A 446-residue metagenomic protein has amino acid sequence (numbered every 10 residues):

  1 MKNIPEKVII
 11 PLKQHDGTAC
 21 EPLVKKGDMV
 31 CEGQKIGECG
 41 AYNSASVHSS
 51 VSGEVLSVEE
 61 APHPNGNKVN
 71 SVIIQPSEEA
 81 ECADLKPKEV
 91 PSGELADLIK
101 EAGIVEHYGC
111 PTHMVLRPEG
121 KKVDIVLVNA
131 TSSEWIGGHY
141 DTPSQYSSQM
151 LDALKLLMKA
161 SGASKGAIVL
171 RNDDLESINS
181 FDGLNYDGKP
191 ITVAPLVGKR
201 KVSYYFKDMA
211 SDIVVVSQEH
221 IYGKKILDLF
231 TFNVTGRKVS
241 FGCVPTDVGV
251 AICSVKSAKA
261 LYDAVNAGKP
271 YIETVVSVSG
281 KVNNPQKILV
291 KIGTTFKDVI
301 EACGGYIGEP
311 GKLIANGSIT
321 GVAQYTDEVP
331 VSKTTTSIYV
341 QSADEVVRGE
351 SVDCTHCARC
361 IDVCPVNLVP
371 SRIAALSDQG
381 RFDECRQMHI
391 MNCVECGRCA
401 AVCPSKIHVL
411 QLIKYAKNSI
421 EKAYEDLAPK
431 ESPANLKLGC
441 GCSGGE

Functional and structural regions predicted by a protein language model:
M1-L23, E38: N-terminal, Lys/Arg-enriched amphipathic/low-complexity engagement segments that precede the first folded domain
C20-M29, G33: Short histidine-centered loop motifs in beta-beta connectors
G53-V55: Conserved hydrophobic positions within beta-strands
P62-G120, L175-E176, G188, T192-K201 (+1 more regions): Acidic low-complexity segments
L116-P118, A163-T294, A302-I307: Hydrophobic alpha-helical positions that pack around
S144-A160: Histidine-anchored nucleotide/phosphate-binding helix
K225, L229-V234, N266-G268, G304-T355: Active-site gating/interface segments in enzymes
S337-S351, I361, P365-G441: Ferredoxin-type iron-sulfur electron-transfer modules in oxidoreductases and energy-metabolism complexes
